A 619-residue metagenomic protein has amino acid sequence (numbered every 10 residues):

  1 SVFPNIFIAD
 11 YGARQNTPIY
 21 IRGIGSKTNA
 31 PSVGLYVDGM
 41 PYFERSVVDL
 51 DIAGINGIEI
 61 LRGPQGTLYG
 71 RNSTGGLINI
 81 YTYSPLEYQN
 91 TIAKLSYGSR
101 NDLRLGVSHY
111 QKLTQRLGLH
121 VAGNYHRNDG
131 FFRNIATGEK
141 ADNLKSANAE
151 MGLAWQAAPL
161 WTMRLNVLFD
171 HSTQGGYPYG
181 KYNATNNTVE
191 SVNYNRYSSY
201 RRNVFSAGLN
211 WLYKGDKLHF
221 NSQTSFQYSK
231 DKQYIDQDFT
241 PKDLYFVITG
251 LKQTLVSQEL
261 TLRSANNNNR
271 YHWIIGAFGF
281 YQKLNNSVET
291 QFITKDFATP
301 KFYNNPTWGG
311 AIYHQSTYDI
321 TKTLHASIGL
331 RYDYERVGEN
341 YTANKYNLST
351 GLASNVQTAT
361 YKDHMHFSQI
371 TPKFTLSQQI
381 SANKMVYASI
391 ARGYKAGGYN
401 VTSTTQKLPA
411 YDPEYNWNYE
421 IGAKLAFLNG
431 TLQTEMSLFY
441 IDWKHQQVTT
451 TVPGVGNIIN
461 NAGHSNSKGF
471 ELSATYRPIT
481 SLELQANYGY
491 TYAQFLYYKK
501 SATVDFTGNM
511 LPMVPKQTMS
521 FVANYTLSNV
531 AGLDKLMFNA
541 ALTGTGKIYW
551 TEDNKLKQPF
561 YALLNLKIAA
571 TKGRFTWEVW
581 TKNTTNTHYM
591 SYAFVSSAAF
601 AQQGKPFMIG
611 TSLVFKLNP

Functional and structural regions predicted by a protein language model:
V2-D38, N56: Extracytoplasmic beta-strand/coil segments of soluble accessory domains associated with Gram-negative outer-membrane
P18-G23, Y36, G57-I60, N72-K94 (+2 more regions): N-terminal periplasmic accessory domains that precede and gate Gram-negative outer-membrane beta-barrel machines
D38-P64: Short acidic/polar hinge/loop motifs at secondary-structure boundaries that mediate gating or recognition
N90-I92, Y97-N128, A136-Q174, N203-F205 (+6 more regions): Transmembrane beta-barrel wall of Gram-negative outer-membrane proteins
A154-L160, L168, L262, H272 (+5 more regions): Structural signature of Gram-negative outer-membrane beta-barrels, strongest in the C-terminal barrel of TonB-dependent
N210-G215, H219-Q237, Q379, M385-K395 (+3 more regions): Membrane-embedded beta-barrel scaffold of Gram-negative outer-membrane proteins
K322, Y440-D442, N460-T551, S612-K616: Gram-negative outer-membrane beta-barrel transporters
L484, T543-T551, A569-P619: C-terminal beta-signal and adjacent terminal beta-strands/loops of Gram-negative outer-membrane beta-barrel proteins
